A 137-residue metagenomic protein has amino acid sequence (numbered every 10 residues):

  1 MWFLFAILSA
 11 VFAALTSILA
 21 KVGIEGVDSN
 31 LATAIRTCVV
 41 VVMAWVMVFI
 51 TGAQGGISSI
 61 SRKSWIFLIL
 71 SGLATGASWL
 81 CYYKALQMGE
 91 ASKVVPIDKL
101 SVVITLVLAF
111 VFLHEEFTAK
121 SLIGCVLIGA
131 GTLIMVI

Functional and structural regions predicted by a protein language model:
M1-L31: Glycine-/small-residue-enriched transmembrane alpha-helix faces in small-molecule transporters and effluxers
M1-L8, V27, V40-F67, W79-M88 (+1 more regions): Membrane-interface interhelical linkers
L4, L8-V11, I35-V39, I66 (+3 more regions): Hydrophobic residues within alpha-helical transmembrane segments of multi-pass solute transporters/permease subunits
A10, A14, I18, W45 (+3 more regions): Hydrophobic/small/kink-forming positions within alpha-helical transmembrane segments of polytopic membrane proteins
G23, A32, A85, V111-L113: Hydrophobic/aromatic residues within transmembrane alpha-helices of multi-pass small-molecule transporters
L31-C38, L80, L86-L106: Helix-helix packing/entry segments at the starts of transmembrane helices
A44, K120-V136: Hydrophobic transmembrane alpha-helices of multi-pass small-molecule transport proteins
V102-L122: C-terminal transmembrane-helix exit sites in multi-pass transporters
